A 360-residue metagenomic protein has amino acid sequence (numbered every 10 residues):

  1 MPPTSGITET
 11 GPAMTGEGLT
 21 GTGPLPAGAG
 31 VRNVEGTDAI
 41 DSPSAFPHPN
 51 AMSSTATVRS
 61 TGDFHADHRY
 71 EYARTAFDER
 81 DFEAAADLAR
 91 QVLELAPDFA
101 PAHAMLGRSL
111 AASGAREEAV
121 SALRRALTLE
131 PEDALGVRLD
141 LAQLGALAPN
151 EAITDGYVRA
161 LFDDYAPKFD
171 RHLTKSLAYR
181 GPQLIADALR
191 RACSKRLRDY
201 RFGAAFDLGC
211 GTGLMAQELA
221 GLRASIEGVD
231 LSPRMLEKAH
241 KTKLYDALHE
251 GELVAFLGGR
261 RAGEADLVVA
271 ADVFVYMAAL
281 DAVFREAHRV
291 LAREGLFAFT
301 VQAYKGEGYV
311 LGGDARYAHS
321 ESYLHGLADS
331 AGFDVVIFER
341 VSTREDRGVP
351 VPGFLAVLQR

Functional and structural regions predicted by a protein language model:
D63, P97, P131-E132: Short coil turns that delineate tetratricopeptide repeat
A204-F206, G211-L257: Class I SAM-dependent methyltransferase SAM/SAH-binding core
G258-V268: A short acidic, Gly/Pro-enriched loop at the edge of an enzyme's catalytic core that lines a small-molecule cofactor
D266-L280: A short SAM/SAH-binding and catalytic strip from SAM-dependent methyltransferases
D281-R293: A short glycine-rich, Lys/Arg-flanked "PGG" loop and its adjoining helix->strand segment in the class I
E294-Q302: Conserved beta-strand signature within the Rossmann-like core of class I S-adenosyl-L-methionine
